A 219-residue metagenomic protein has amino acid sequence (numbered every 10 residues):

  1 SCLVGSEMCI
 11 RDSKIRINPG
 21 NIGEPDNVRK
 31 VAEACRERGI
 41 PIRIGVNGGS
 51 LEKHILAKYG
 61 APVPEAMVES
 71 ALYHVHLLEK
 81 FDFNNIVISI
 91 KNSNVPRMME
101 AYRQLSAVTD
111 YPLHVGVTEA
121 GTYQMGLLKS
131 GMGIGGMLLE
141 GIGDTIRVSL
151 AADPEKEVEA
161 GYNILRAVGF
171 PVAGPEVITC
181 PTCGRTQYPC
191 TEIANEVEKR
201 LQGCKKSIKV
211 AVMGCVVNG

Functional and structural regions predicted by a protein language model:
C2-I10: Short, small-residue-biased leader/transition segments that mark boundaries at the very start of proteins
D12-G23, N27, H54-E65: Glycine-rich tight-turn/loop motif centered on a GG-T
N18-P25, R43, Y111-V117: Short, acidic/small-residue loops that bind anionic groups at enzyme active sites
E24-V28, Y123-G126: Short, charged, surface-exposed secondary-structure boundary motifs
P25-I42: Short amphipathic alpha-helices and their capping/turn segments at secondary-structure boundaries
N47-S50, I55-A211: Catalytic alpha/beta core domains of metabolic enzymes, predominantly
V216-G219: Nucleotide-binding motor/catalytic cores of P-loop/tubulin-like NTPases across gene-expression machines
